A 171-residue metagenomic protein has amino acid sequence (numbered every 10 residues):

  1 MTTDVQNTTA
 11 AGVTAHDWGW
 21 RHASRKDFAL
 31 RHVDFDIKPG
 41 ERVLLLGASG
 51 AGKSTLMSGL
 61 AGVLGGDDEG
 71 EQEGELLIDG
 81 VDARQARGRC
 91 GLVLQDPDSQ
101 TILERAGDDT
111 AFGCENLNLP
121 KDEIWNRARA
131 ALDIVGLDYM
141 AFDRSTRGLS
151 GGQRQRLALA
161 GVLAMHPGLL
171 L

Functional and structural regions predicted by a protein language model:
T2-H32, L64-E69: A short, flexible loop at the N-terminus of ABC-type nucleotide-binding domains that lies
L46-A48: The feature captures the beta-strand-to-loop junction immediately N-terminal to the Walker
A61: Helix-to-loop junction immediately C-terminal to a conserved catalytic motif
E123-M140: Conserved ABC ATPase "signature" region
S145-L149, Q153: Conserved ABC ATPase signature
L159: Hydrophobic anchor residue at the start of the ABC signature
H166: Conserved catalytic motifs of ABC-family nucleotide-binding domains
